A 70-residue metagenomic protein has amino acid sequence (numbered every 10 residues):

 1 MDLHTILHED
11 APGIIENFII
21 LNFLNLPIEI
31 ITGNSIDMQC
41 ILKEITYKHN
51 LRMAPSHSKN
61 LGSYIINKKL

Functional and structural regions predicted by a protein language model:
M1-L70: Long, charged, low-complexity intrinsically disordered regions
